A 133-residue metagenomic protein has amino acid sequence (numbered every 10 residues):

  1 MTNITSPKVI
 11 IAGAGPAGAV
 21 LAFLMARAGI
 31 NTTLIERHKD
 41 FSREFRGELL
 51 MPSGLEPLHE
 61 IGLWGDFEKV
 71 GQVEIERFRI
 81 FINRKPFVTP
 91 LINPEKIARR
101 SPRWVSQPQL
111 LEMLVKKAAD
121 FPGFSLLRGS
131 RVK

Functional and structural regions predicted by a protein language model:
T2-A17: Beta1/beta-strand and adjacent pyrophosphate-binding region of the FAD-binding site in flavoprotein oxidoreductases
T2-S6, E56, E60, W64-K133: Conserved N-terminal helical subregion
I10-A12, A26-R46: Glycine-rich FAD pyrophosphate-binding loop
G13, G29, S53, G62 (+1 more regions): Conserved functional loop/turn residues at catalytic and ligand-binding sites
A17, R46, S106, L110: Conserved acidic
A19-V20, P52: Short alpha-helical segment within the catalytic ATP-binding CA
K39-H59: Conserved N-terminal glycine-rich FAD pyrophosphate-binding loop of Rossmann-like flavoproteins
